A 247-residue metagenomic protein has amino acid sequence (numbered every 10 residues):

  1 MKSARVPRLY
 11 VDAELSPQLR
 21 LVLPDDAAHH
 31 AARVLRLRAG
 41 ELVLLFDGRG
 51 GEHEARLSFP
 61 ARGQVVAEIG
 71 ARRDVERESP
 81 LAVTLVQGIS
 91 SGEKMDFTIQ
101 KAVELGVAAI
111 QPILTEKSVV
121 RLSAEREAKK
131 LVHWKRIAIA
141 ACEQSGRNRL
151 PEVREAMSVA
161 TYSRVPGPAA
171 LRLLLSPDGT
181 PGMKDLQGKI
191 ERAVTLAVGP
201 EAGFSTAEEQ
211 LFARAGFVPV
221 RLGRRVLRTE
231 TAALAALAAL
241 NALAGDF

Functional and structural regions predicted by a protein language model:
M1-D74: N-terminal positively charged helical leader segments and presequences
G40, A102, A138, F212 (+1 more regions): Residue-level signal for inorganic ion chemistry
V43, A67, L150-R154, P219: Generic structural signal for residues in well-ordered beta-strands
R73, E201-A202, R224-L227: Short, acidic/turn-prone active-site loops that include or flank metal/cofactor- and phosphate-binding residues
E76-L173: RNA substrate-binding interface of SAM-dependent RNA methyltransferases
G167-L211, F217-R221: Active-site/ligand-binding-proximal alpha/beta "capping" segment
T206-F247: Structured adenosyl-cofactor binding patch, chiefly the S-adenosyl-L-methionine
